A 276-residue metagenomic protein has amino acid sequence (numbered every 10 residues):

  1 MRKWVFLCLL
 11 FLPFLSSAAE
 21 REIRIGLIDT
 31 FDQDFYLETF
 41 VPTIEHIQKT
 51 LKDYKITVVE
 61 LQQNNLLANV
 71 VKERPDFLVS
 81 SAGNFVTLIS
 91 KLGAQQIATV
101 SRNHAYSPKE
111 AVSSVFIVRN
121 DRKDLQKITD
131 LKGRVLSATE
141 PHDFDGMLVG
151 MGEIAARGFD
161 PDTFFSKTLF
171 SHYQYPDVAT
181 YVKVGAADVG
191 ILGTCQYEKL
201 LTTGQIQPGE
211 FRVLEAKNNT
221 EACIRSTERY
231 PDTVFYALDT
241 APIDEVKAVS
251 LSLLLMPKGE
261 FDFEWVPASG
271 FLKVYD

Functional and structural regions predicted by a protein language model:
M1-W4: Positively charged n-region of N-terminal signal peptides that target proteins for export
P13-L15: N-terminal signal peptide c-region/cleavage motif recognized by signal peptidases
E20-T87: Extracytoplasmic small-molecule ligand-binding "clamshell" domains of the periplasmic binding protein/Venus flytrap
E22-Q48, K109-A179, C195: Bilobed "Venus flytrap"/periplasmic-binding protein-like clamshell domains and structurally analogous long
I44-Q48, R119-R122, P208-D276: Extended ligand-binding regions for polar small-molecule ligands
N64-A82, V86-T87, K91-L92, V112 (+1 more regions): Short helices/loops that flank or line small-molecule/ion binding pockets
A68-D130, P141, M151: Acidic, polar ligand-binding/catalytic clefts
V135-S137, P141-A241: Pocket-lining segment of extracytoplasmic ligand-binding domains
